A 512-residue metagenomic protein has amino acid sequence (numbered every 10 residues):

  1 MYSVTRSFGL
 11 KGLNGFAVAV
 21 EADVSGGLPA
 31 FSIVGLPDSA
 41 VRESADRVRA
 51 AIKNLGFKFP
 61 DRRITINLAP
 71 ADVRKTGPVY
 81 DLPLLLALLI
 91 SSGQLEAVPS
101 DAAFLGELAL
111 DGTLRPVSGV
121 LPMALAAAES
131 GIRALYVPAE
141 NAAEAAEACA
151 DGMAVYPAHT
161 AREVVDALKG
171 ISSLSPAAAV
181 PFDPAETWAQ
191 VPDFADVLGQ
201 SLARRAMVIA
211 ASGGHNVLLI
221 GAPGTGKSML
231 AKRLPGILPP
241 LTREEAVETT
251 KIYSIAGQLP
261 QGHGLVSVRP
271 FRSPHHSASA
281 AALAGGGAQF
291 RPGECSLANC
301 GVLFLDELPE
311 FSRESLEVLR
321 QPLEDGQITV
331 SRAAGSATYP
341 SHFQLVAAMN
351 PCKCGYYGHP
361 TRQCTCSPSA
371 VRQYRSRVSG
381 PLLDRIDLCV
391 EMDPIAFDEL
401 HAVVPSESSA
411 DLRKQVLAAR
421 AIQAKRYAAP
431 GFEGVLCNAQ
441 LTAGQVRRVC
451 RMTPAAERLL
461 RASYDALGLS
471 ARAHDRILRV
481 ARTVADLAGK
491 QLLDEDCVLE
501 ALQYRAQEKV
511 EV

Functional and structural regions predicted by a protein language model:
M1-L218, A222, S228, S331 (+2 more regions): Peripheral, non-AAA+ core regions of ATP-driven protein-machinery
V34-A45, P60, N67-G77, F290 (+1 more regions): Basic, amphipathic alpha-helical bundle interface domains used for macromolecular binding and assembly
D111, L305-S312, G355: Catalytic P-loop NTPase motifs of RecA-like helicase/translocase cores
V208, L265, P270, A281-L303 (+1 more regions): Conserved alpha-helical scaffold flanking the Walker A/P-loop in AAA+ ATPase domains
L219-P260: Walker A/P-loop
E245-S279, G286-G287, D393, E433-G444 (+1 more regions): Conserved inter-motif catalytic segment of the P-loop NTP-binding fold
C300, D306-E307, V318: Walker B catalytic acidic pair
